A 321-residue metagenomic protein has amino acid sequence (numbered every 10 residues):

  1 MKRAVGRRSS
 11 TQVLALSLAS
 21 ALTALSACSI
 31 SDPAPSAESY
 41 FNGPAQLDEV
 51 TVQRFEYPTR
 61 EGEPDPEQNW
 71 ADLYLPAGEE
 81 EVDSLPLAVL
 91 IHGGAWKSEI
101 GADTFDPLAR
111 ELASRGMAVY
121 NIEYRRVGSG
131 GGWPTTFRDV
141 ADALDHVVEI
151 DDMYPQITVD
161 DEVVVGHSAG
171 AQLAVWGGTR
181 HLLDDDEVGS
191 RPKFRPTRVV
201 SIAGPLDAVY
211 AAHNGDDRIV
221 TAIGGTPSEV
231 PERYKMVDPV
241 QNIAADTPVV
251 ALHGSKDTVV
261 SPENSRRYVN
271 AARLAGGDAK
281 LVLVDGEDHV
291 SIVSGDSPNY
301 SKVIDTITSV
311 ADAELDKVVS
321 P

Functional and structural regions predicted by a protein language model:
A34-V82: N-terminal cap/lid segment of alpha/beta-hydrolase-fold proteins
N42-L47, V209-Q241: Mobile cap/lid helix-loop segments that gate and shape the active-site cleft of serine hydrolases
A102-Y120: Short amphipathic alpha-helix adjacent to the substrate-entry channel of hydrolases
G131-M153: Alpha/beta-hydrolase active-site loop
D145-H213: Primarily recognizes the serine-hydrolase "nucleophile elbow" in alpha/beta-hydrolase and SGNH/GDSL folds
A251-H253, D257: Short beta-strand/loop motif that positions the catalytic acidic residue of the alpha/beta-hydrolase fold
T258-R267: Conserved alpha/beta-hydrolase "acid-adjacent" motif
R266-P321: C-terminal catalytic histidine-bearing segment of alpha/beta-hydrolase fold enzymes
